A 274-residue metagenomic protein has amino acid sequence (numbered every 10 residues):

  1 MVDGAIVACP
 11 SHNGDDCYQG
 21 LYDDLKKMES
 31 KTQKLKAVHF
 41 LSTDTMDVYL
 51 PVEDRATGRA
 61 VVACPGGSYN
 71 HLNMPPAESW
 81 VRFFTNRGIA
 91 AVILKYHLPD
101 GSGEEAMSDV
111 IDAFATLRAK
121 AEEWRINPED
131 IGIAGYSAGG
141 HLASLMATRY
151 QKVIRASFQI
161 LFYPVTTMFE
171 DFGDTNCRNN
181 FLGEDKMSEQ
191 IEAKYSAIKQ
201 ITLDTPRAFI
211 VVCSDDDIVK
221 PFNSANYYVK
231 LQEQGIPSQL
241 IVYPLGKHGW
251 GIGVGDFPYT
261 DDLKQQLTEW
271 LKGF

Functional and structural regions predicted by a protein language model:
M1-R55: N-terminal cap/lid segment of alpha/beta-hydrolase-fold proteins
S30-K31, V165-Q200: Mobile cap/lid helix-loop segments that gate and shape the active-site cleft of serine hydrolases
T57-G66: Short beta-strand element of the alpha/beta-hydrolase
L72-M74, S79, V92-D130, V254-D262: Catalytic nucleophile-loop/oxyanion-hole region of alpha/beta-hydrolase and closely related hydrolase-like folds
D112-N176, E192: Primarily recognizes the serine-hydrolase "nucleophile elbow" in alpha/beta-hydrolase and SGNH/GDSL folds
D204, I210-V212, D216: Short beta-strand/loop motif that positions the catalytic acidic residue of the alpha/beta-hydrolase fold
D217-N226: Conserved alpha/beta-hydrolase "acid-adjacent" motif
A225-F274: C-terminal catalytic histidine-bearing segment of alpha/beta-hydrolase fold enzymes
